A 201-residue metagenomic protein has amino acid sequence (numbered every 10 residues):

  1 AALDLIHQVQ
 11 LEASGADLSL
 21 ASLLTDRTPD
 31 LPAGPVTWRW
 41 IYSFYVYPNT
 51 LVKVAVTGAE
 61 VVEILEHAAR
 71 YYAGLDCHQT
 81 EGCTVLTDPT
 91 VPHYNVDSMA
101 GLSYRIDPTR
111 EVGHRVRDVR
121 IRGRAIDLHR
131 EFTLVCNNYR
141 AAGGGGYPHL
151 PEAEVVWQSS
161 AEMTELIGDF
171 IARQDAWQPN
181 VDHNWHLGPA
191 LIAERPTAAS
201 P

Functional and structural regions predicted by a protein language model:
A1: Glycine-rich phosphate/diphosphate-binding loops and the adjacent beta-loop-alpha structural elements that coordinate
D4-P201: Feature captures C-terminal
